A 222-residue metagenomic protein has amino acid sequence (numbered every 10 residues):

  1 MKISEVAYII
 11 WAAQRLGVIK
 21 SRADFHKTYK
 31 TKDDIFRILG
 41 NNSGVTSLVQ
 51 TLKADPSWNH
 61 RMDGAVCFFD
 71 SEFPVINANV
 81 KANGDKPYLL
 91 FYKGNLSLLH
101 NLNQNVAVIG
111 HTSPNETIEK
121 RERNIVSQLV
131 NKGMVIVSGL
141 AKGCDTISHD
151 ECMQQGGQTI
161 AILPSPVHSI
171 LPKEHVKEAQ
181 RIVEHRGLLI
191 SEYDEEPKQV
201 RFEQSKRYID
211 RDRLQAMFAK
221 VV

Functional and structural regions predicted by a protein language model:
M1-R123, S127: Short, positively charged patches
W58-N59, L129, C152, I182: A generic structural signal for well-ordered alpha-helical segments
F68-D70, K93, G139, I162 (+1 more regions): Conserved beta-strand termini and adjacent loop/short-helix elements that scaffold enzyme active sites in alpha/beta
G110, I136, L140: Small/polar loops that bind or transfer phosphate-bearing groups
P114-E116, A141-D145: Gly/Ser/Thr-rich loops at beta-strand to alpha-helix junctions that form or flank small-molecule/cofactor-binding
L129-I136: A gly/proline- and charged-residue-enriched helix-loop-helix capping module
V137, D145-V222: Phosphate/pyrophosphate-binding betaalpha-module
